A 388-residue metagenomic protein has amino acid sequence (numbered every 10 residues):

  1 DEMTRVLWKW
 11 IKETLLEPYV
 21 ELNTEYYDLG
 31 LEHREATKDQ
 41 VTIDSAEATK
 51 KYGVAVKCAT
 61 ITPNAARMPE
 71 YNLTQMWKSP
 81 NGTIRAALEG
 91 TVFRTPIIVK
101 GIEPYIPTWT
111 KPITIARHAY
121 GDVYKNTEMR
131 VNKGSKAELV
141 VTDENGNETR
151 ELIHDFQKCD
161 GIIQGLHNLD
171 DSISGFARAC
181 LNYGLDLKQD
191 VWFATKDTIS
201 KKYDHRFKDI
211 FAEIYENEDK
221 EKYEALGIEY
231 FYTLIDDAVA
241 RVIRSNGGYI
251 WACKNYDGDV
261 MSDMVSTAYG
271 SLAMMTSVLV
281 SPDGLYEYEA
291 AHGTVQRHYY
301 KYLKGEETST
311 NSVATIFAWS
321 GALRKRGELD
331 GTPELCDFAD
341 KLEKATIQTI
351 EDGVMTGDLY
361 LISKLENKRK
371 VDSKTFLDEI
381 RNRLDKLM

Functional and structural regions predicted by a protein language model:
D1-M3, L7-K38, A46-T49: N-terminal alpha-helical transmembrane segments of multi-pass membrane transport and channel/translocase proteins
D1-W10, T14-L15, L139-T233: Glycine-rich phosphate/diphosphate-binding loop of Rossmann-like nucleotide-binding domains
P18-Y26, L187-T195, D219-Y232, G327-A339 (+1 more regions): Flexible, glycine/charged-enriched surface loops at secondary-structure junctions
E32-T149, Y256-V260: N-terminal glycine-rich phosphate/adenylate-binding segment common to multiple enzyme folds
R34-E47, Y215, D219-G248: A structured beta-alpha segment of the ubiquitous adenosine-cofactor-binding alpha/beta core
A119-G121, K125-R178, G184, T332 (+2 more regions): Glycine-rich phosphate/pyrophosphate-binding loop and the adjoining helix
V242-K341, A345-D352: Glycine-rich phosphate/nucleotide-binding loop
